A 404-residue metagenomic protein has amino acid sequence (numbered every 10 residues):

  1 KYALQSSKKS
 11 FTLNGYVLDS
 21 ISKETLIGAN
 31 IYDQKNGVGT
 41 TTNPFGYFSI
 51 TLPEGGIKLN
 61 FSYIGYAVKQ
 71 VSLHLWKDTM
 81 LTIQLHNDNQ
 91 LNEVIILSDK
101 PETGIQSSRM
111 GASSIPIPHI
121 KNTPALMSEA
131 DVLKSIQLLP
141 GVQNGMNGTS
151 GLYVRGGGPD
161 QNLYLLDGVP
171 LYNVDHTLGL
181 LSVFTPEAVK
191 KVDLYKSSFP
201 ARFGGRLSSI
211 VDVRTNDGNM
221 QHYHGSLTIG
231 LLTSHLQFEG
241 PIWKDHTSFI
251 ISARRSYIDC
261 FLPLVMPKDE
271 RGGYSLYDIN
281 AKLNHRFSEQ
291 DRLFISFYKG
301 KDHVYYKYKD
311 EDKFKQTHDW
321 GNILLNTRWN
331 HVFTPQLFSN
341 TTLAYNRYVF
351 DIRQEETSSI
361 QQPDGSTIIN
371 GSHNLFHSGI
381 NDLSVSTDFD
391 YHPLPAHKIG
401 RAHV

Functional and structural regions predicted by a protein language model:
K1-E93: Periplasm-facing N-terminal accessory domains of Gram-negative outer-membrane beta-barrel systems
K1-L4, V38-T41, G65-A67, L97-P200 (+2 more regions): Periplasmic N-terminal accessory/gating domains of Gram-negative outer-membrane beta-barrel systems
L13, S150, L207-S209, Y223-G225 (+5 more regions): Hydrophobic, lipid-facing positions within transmembrane beta-strands of outer-membrane proteins
G179-S182, K190-P200, S209-G240, S248-R255 (+1 more regions): Short strand-turn segments of transmembrane beta-barrel domains in outer membranes, especially the first one or two
L181-V183, S226-T228, D269-S275, F314-G321 (+1 more regions): Replace "Gram-negative outer membrane beta-barrel proteins" with "bacterial and organellar outer membrane beta-barrel
G230-R255, K268-H303, W320-S339, Y345 (+1 more regions): Transmembrane beta-barrel wall of Gram-negative outer-membrane proteins
Q290-S339, R347-N381: Flexible loop and strand-edge segments within Gram-negative outer membrane beta-barrel domains
I399-V404: Conserved small/polar residues in nucleotide/adenosyl-binding loops
